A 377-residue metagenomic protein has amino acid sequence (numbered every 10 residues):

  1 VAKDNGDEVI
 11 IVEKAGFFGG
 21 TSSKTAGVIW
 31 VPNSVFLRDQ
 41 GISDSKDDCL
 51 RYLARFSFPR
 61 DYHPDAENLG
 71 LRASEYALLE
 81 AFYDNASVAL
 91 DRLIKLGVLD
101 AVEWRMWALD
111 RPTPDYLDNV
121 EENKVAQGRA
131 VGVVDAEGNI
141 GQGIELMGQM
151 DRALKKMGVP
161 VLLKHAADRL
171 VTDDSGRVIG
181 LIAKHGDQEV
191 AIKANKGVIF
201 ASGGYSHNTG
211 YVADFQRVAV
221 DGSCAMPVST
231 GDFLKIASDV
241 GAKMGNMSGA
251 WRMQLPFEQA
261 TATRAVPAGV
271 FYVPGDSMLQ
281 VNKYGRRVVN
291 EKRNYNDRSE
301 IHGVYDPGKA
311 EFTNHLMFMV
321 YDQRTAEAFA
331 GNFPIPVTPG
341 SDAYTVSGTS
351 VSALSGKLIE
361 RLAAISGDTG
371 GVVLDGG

Functional and structural regions predicted by a protein language model:
D4-T25: Glycine-rich FAD pyrophosphate-binding loop
F18, I29, V178, R287-V288: Hydrophobic "anchor" residues
F18-N33, G197, Y205: FAD-binding core of FAD-dependent oxidoreductases, characterized by glycine-rich FAD pyrophosphate-binding loops
V31-A81: Glycine-rich active-site loop/strand segments that organize a redox cofactor
G70-Q188, T209-G210, F257-E258, G377: Conserved redox-cofactor binding core of oxidoreductases
G186-E189, K193-T261, D306: Glycine-rich loop(s) and the adjacent beta-strand/alpha-helix scaffold that form part
L234, K243-L374: An anion/pyrophosphate-binding glycine-rich loop and adjacent beta-alpha core in soluble alpha-beta enzymes
